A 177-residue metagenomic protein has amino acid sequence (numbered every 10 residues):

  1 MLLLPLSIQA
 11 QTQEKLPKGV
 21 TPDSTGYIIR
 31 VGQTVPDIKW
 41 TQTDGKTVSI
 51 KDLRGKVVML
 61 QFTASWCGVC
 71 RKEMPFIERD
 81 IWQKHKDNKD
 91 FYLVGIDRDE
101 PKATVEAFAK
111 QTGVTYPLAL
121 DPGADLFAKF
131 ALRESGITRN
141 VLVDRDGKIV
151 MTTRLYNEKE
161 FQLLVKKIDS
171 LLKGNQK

Functional and structural regions predicted by a protein language model:
M1-D37, K177: N-terminal targeting signals for export/organelle localization
D37-V58, F130: A short beta-strand-turn-helix
R54, F62-R79: Conserved redox-active cysteine motifs that mediate thiol-disulfide chemistry, especially di-cysteine Cys-X(1-2)-Cys
M59-L60, L93: Hydrophobic beta-strand anchors of alpha/beta hydrolase catalytic cores
R71-T112, D125-K129: Structural microenvironment flanking redox-active thiols in thiol-disulfide oxidoreductases
K110-T115, D121-D169: Thiol/disulfide oxidoreductase modules built on the thioredoxin-like
